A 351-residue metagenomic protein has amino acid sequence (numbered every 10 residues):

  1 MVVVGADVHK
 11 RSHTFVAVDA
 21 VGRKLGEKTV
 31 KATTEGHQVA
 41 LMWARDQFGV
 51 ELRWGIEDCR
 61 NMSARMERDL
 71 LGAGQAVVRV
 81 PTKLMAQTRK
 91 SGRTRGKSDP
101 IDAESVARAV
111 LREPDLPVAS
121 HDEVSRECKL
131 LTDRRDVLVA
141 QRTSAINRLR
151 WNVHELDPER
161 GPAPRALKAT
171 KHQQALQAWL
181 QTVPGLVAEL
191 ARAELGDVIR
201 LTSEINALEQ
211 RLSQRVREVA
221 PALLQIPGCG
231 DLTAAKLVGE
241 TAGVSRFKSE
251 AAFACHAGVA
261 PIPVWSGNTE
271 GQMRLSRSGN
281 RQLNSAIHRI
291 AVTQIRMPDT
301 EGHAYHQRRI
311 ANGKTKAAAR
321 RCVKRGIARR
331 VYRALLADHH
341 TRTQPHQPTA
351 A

Functional and structural regions predicted by a protein language model:
M1-D19, V106, L138: Gly/Thr-rich phosphate-binding beta-strand-loop-beta motif of the actin/hexokinase/Hsp70
K10-E35: Short glycine-rich, Thr/Ser-proximal phosphate-binding strand/loop in the N-terminal lobe of ATP-dependent enzymes
E35-R53: Short, basic/hydrophobic alpha-helical segments
G55-R65: Acidic, metal-coordinating catalytic cores used for nucleic-acid/nucleotide bond scission and strand-transfer chemistry
V78-V118, R126, T269-S278, I295: Short alpha-helix plus adjacent loop in nuclease-associated cores
L131-A222, A350: Glycine-rich, often acidic, oxyanion-interacting loops/wings at catalytic, nucleic-acid, or phospho-protein interfaces
Q225, D231-L232, K236-N312, K316 (+1 more regions): Phosphate-backbone recognition surface of nucleic-acid-processing proteins
I310-A351: Basic, amphipathic alpha-helical segments enriched in Lys/Arg and hydrophobic/aromatic residues
